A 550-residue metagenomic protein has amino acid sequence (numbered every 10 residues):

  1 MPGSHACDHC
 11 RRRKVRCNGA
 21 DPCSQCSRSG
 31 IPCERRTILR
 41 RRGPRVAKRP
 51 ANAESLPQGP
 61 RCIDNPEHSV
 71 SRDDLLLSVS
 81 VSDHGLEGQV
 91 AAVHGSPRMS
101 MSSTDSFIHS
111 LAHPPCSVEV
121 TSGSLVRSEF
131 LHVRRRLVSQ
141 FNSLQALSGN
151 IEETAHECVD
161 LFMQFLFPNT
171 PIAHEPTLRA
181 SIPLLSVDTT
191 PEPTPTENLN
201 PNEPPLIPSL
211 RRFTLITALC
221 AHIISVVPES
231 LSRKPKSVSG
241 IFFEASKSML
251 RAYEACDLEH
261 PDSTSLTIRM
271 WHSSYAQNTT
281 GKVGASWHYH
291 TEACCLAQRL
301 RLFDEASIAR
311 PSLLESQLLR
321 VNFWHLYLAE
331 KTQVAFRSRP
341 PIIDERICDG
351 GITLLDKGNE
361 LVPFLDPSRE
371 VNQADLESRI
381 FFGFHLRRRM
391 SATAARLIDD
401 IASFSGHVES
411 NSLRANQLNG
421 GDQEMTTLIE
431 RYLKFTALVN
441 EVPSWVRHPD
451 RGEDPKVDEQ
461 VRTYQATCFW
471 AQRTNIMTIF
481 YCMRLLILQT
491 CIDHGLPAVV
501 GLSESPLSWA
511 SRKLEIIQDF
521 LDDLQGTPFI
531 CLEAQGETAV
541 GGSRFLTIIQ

Functional and structural regions predicted by a protein language model:
M1-A47, A51, N142-E152, E533: N-terminal cysteine-rich, zinc-dependent DNA-binding domains of eukaryotic transcription factors
D21, S27-I38, R61-N169, H222 (+2 more regions): Intrinsically disordered, low-complexity activation-like regions
P44, A51-S117, S139, D375 (+13 more regions): C-terminal, low-complexity intrinsically disordered regions in eukaryotic proteins
V138-T264, M270-K282, D375-S378, R447-G452 (+4 more regions): C-terminal transcriptional activation/regulatory domains of eukaryotic transcription factors
L178-S209, L258-S273, K282, H290 (+3 more regions): Intrinsically disordered, low-complexity acidic/Ser/Thr-rich segments used as protein-protein interaction/activation
L215-I216, C220, T264-S265, R269 (+5 more regions): TPR repeat positional signature
S237-H260, C295-E305, I352-D366, R389-S403 (+1 more regions): Long, amphipathic alpha-helical regulatory blocks in the mid-to-C-terminal portion of eukaryotic proteins
S286-C295, V408: Amphipathic alpha-helical scaffolding segments
